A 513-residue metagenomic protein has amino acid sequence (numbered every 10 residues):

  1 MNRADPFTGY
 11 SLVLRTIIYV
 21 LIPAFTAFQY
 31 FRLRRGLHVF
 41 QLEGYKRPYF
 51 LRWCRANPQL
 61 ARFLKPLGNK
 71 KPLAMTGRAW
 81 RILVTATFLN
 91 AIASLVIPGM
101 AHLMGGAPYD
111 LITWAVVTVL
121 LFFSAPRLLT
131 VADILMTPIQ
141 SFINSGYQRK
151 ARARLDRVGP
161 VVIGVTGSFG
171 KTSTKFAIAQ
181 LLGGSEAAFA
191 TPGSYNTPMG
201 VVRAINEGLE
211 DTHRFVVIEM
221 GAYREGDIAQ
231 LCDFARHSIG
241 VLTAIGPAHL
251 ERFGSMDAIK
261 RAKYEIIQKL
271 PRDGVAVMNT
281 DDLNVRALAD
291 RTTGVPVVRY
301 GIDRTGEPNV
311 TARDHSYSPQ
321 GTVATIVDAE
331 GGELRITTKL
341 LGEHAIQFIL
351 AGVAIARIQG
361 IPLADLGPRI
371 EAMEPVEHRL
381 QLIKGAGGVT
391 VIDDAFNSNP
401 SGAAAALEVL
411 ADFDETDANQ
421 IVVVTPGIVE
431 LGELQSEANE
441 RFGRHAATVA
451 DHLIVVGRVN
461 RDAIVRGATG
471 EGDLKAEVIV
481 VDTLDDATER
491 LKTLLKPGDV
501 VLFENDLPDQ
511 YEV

Functional and structural regions predicted by a protein language model:
M1-T137, G331, A354-A364, P368-H378 (+1 more regions): ATP-dependent carboxylate-amine ligase
N2-T85, N90-T280, N284-T293: Phosphate-binding loop of NTP-binding sites
G167, M278-T280, G301, T425 (+2 more regions): Short beta-strand/turn micro-motifs composed of small residues that flank or help shape donor/cofactor-binding pockets
I178, L182, V201-I205, I349-Q359 (+2 more regions): Buried hydrophobic packing segments
N196, D303-N309, T483-E489: A short acidic, often aromatic-flanked loop/helix-cap motif at beta-alpha or helix-coil junctions that lines enzyme
D211-R214, S318-T322, I326, I479 (+1 more regions): A polyampholytic, Gly/Pro-enriched intrinsically disordered region
M220, I228, T280, I349 (+3 more regions): Generic detector of well-ordered alpha-helical packing
L242-T390, E415-N419, E440, R444-H452 (+1 more regions): Acidic, Mg2+-coordinating active-site environments of NTP-dependent enzymes
